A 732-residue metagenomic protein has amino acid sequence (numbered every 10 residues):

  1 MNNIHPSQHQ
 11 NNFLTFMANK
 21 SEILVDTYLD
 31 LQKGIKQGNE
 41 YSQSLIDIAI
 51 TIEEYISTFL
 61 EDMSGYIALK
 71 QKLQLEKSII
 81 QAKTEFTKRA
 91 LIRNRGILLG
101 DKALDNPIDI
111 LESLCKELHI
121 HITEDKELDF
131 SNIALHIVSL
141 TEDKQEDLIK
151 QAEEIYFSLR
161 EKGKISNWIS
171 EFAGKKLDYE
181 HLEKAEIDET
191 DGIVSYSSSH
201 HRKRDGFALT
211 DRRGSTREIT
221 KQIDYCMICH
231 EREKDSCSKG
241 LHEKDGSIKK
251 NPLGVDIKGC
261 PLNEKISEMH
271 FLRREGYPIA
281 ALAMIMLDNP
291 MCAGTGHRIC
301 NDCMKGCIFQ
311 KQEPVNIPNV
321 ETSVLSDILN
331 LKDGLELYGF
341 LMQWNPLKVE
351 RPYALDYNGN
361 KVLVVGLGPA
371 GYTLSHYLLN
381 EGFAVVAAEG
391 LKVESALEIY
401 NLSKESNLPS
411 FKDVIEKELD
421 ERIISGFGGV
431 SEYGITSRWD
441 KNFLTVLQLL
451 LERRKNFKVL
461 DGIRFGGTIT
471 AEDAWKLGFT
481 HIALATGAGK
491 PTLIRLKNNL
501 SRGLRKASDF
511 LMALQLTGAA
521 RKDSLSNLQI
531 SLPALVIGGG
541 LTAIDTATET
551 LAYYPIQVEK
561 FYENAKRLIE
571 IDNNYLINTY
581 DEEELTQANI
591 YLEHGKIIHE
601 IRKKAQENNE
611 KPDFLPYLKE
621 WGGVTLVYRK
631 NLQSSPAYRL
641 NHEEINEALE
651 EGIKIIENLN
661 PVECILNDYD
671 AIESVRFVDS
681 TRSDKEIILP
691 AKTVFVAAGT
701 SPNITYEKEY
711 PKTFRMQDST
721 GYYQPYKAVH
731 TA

Functional and structural regions predicted by a protein language model:
N2-D356, K404-V446, L450-E452, L484 (+4 more regions): Ferredoxin-type iron-sulfur electron-transfer modules and their immediate structural context
I328-L355, G467, P491-P612, D718-A732: Glycine-rich dinucleotide-binding loop and its adjacent helix/turn
Y357-A387, L541-Y553: N-terminal Rossmann-like FAD-binding beta1-loop-alpha1 element of flavoenzymes
N360, S531-L532, G622: Nucleotide donor/acceptor-binding cores
L391-V393, K630: Residues in the short beta-alpha loop(s) of Rossmann-like NAD(P)-binding domains
L419-F427, R438-T470, L477-T486, P555-S719: A Rossmann-like FAD-binding core segment of flavoenzymes
